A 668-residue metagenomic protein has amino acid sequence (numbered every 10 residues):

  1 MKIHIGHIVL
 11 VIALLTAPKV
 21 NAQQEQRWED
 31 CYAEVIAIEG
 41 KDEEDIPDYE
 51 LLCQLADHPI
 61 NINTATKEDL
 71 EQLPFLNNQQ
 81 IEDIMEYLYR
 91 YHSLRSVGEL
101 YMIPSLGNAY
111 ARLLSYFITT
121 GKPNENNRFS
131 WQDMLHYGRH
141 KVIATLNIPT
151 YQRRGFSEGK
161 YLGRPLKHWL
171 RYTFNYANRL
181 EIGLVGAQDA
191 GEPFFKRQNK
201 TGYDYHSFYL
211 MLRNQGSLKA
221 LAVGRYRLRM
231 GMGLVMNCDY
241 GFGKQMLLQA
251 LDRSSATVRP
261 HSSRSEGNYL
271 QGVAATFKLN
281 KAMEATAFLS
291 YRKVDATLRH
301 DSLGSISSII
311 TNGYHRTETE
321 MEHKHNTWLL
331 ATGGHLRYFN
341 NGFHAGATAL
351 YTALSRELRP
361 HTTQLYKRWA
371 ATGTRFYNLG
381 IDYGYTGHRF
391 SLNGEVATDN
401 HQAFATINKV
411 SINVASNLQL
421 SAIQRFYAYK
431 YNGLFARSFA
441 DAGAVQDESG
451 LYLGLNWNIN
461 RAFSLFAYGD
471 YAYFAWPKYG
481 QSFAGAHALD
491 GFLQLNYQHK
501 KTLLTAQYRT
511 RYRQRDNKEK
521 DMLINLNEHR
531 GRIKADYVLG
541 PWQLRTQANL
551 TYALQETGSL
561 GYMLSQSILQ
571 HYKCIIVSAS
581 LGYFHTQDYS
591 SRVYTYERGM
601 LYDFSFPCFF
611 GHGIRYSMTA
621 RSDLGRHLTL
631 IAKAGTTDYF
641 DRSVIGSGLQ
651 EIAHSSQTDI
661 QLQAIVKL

Functional and structural regions predicted by a protein language model:
M1-Q26, L668: Bacterial Sec-dependent N-terminal signal peptides
E39-C53, E82, R90-S93, Y101-G138 (+2 more regions): Alpha-helical interaction/regulatory segments in DNA maintenance proteins
I46-R95, L114-G121, Q188, E192-F194: Amphipathic, charged-and-aliphatic alpha-helical interface segments that function as noncatalytic docking
S130-E158, F174, N178-L184, L221 (+2 more regions): Transmembrane beta-strand segments of Gram-negative outer membrane beta-barrel proteins
Y161-P165, N268-L270, H325-P360, R368-L668: Exposed, low-structure sequence patches enriched in small/polar residues
A187-Y205, R259-E266, E322-H325, A397-D399 (+1 more regions): Outer-membrane beta-barrel proteins
K200-T201, M232, M236-R264, K293-E322 (+4 more regions): A subset of solvent-exposed loop/turn segments in beta-rich extracellular surface proteins, enriched in glycine
G202-V258, S262-D295, L418-N432, I576-Y589: Outer membrane beta-barrel
